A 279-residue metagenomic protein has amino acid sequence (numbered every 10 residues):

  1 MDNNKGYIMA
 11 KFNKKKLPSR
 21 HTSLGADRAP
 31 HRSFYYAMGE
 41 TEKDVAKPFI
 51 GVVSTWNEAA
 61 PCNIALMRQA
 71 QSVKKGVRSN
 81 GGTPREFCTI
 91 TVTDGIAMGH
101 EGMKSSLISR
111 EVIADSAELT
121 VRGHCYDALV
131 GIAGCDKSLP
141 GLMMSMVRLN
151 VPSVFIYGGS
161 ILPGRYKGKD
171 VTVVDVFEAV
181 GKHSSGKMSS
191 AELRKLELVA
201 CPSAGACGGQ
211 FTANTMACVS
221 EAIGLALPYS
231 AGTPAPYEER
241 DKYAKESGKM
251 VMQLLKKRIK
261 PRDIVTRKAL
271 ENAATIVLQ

Functional and structural regions predicted by a protein language model:
D2-Y7: Intrinsic-disorder-associated, low-complexity terminal segments enriched in Asp/Asn/His/Tyr and depleted of Lys/Arg
M9-D44, Q71, S79: N-terminal amphipathic/basic leader segments beginning at the initiator methionine
M9-N13, E86, E111-V112, E246: Short low-complexity stretches enriched in small and charged residues
K11-S19, I50-N57, I90-K104, E197-P202 (+2 more regions): Gly-rich Lys/Arg/Thr-decorated short loops/hinges at beta-loop-alpha junctions or inter-strand turns that position
P18, T22, E40, N57-A65 (+3 more regions): A short N-terminal beta->alpha junction/helix N-cap motif
E42-Y157: Long, structured ligand/cofactor-binding scaffold of large enzymes
S106-Q279: Active-site cavity-forming subdomains of large catalytic enzyme subunits
